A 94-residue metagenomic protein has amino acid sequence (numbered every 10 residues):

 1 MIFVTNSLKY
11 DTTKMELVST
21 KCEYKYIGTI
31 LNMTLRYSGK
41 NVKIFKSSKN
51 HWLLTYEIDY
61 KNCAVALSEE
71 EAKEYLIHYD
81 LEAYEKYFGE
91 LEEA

Functional and structural regions predicted by a protein language model:
M1-A94: Secondary-structure transition motif
